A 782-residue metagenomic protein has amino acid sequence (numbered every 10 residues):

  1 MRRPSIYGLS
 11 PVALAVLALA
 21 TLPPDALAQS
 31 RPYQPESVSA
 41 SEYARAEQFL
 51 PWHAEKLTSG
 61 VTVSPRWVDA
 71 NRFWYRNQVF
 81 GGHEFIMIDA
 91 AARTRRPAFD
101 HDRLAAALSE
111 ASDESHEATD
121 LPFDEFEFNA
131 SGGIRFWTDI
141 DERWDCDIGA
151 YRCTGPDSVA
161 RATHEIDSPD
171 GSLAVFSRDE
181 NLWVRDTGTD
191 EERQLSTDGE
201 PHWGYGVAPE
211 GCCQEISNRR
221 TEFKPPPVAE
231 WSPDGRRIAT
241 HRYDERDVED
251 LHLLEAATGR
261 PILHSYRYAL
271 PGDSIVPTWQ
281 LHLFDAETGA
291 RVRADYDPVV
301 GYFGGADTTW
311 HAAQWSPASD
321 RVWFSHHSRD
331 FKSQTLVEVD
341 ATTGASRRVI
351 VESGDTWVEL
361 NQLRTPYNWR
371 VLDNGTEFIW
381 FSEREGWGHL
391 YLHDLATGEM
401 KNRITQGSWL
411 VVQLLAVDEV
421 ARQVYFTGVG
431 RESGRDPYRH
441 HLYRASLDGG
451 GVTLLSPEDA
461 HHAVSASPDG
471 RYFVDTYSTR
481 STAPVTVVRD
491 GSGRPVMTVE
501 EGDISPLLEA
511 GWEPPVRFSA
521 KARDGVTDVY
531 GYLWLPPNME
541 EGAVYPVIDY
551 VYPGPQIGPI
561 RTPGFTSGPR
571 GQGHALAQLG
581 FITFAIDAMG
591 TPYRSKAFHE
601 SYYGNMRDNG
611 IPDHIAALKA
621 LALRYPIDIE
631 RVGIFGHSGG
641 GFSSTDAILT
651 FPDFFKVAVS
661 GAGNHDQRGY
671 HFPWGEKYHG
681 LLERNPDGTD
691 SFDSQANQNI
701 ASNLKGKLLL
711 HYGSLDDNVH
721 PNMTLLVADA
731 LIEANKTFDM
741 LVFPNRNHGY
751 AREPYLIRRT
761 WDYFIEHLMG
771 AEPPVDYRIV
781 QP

Functional and structural regions predicted by a protein language model:
M1-A13: Bacterial N-terminal signal peptides that target proteins for export
L9-P11, S196, Y750: Compositionally biased, intrinsically disordered low-complexity segments enriched in polar/proline residues
V16, A20, A28-P484, V488-R489 (+5 more regions): Beta-propeller folds
A26-A28, N745: Intrinsic low-complexity/disordered segments
E249-D250, W310-Q314, S319, S325-H327 (+2 more regions): Serine-hydrolase catalytic core recognition
